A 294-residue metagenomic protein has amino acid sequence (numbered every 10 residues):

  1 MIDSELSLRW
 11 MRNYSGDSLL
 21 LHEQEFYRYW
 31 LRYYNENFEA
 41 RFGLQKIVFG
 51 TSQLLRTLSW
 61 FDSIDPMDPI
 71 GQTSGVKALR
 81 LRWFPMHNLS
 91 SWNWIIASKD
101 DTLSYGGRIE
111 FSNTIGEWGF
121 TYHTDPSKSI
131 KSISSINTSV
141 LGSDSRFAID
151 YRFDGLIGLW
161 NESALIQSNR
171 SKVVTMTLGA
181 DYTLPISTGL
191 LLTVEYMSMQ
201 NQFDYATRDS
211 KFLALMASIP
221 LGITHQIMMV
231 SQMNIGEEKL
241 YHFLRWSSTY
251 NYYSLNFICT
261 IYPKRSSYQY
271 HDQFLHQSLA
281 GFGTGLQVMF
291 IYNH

Functional and structural regions predicted by a protein language model:
M1-I2, Y34-N37, P66-T207: Signature for the C-terminal beta-barrel architecture of outer-membrane proteins
M1-S90, F111-S112, K264: Outer membrane beta-barrel
S4-W10, F42-L44, W94-S98, F120-T124 (+6 more regions): Transmembrane beta-barrel strands of outer-membrane/channel proteins
W10-G16, V48-S52, H87, D100-T102 (+9 more regions): Gram-negative outer-membrane beta-barrel proteins
Y14-H22, Q53-S59, L103-G106, I130-T138 (+7 more regions): Outer-membrane beta-barrel translocator domains and adjoining extracellular loop/strand segments of Gram-negative
Q24-Y29, G75-L79, L103-G107, S145-I149 (+6 more regions): Hydrophobic, lipid-facing positions within transmembrane beta-strands of outer-membrane proteins
L81, S248, Y253-I261, S278-H294: Outer-membrane beta-barrel "beta-signal"
F120-S127, I133-S135, E195, Q200-T249: Outer membrane beta-barrel transmembrane domains
